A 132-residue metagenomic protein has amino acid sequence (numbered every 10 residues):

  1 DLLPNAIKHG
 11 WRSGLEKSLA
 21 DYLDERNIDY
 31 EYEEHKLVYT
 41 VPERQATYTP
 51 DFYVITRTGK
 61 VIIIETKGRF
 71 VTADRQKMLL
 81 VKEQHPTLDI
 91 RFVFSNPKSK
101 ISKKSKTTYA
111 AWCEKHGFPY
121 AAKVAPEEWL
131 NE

Functional and structural regions predicted by a protein language model:
D1-E132: Nucleic-acid endo/exonuclease domains
